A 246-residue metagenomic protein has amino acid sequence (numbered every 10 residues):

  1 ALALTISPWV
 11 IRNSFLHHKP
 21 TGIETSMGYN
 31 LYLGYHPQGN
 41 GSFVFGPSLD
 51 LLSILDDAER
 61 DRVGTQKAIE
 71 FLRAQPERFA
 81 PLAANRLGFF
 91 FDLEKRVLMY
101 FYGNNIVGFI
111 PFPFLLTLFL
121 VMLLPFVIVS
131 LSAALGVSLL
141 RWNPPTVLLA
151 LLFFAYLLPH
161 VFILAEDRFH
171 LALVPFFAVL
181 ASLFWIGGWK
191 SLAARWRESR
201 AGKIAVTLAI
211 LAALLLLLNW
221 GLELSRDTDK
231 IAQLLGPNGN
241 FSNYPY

Functional and structural regions predicted by a protein language model:
A1-S14, I204-L215: Hydrophobic alpha-helical membrane-interfacial segments at the cytosolic entry of transmembrane helices
L4, S130-V137, F154, P175-W189: Transmembrane alpha-helical segments
S7-I11, G136-R141, L152-R168: Transmembrane-helix signature of polytopic, lipid-linked glycan biosynthesis machinery
S14-L98: Membrane-proximal stem/loop segments at transmembrane-domain junctions that anchor or position
G46-A74, F112-F114, F119, L218 (+1 more regions): C-terminal luminal/periplasmic domains and tails of membrane-associated envelope-modifying transferases
F79-L149: Membrane-interface anchor segments at the N-terminal boundary of transmembrane helices in multi-pass membrane enzymes
L124-P125, L158-P159, E166-I186: Hydrophobic/aromatic-rich transmembrane helices and adjacent perimembrane loops
W189-Y246: Transmembrane helical bundles and short interhelical boundary loops of multi-pass, membrane-embedded
